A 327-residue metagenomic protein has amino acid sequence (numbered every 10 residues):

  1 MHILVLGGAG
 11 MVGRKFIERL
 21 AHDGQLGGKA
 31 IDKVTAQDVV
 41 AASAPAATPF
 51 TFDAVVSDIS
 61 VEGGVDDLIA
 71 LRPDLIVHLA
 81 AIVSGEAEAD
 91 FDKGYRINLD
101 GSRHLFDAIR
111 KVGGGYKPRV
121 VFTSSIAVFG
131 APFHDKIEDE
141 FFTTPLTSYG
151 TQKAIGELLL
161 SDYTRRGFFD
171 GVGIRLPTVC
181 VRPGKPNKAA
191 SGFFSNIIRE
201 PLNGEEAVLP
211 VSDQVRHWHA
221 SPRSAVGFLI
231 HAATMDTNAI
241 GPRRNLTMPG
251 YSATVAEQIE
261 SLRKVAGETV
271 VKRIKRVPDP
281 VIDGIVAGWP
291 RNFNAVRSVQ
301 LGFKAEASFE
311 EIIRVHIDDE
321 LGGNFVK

Functional and structural regions predicted by a protein language model:
M1-L26: N-terminal Rossmann NAD(P)H-binding glycine-rich loop of SDR-like oxidoreductase domains
S43, P222, D279-F303: Conserved C-terminal active-site "lid" loop/helix of NAD(P)H-dependent oxidoreductases that clamps the redox cofactor
I59-I97: NAD(P)H-binding glycine-rich loop region in Rossmannoid oxidoreductase-like domains and their noncatalytic homologs
R103-T147: Conserved Rossmann-fold NAD(P)-dependent oxidoreductase catalytic core, especially the SDR/UDP-sugar
A131, L146-V172: Active-site Tyr-X1-5-Lys
S161-H217, P222-G227: NAD(P)-dependent short-chain dehydrogenase/reductase
P201, S224, F228-V286, F325-K327: Mid/C-terminal beta-alpha module of Rossmann-like enzyme folds, strongest in SDR-family dehydrogenases/epimerases
P290-Q300, A307-K327: Amphipathic terminal alpha-helices
